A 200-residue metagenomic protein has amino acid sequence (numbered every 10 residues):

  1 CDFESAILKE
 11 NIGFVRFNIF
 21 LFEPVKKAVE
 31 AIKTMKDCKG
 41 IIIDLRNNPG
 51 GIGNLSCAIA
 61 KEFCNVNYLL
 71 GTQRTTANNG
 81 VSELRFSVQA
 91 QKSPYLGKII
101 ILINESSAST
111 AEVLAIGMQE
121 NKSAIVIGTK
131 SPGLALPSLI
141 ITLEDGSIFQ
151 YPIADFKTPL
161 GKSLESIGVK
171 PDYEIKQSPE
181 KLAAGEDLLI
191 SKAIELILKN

Functional and structural regions predicted by a protein language model:
C1-E144, L196-L198: Cleft-lining beta-strand/loop regions that shape enzyme active-site pockets
F17-I19, I153-D155, Q177: Flexible glycine-/small-residue-rich
L143-D145, Q150-D155: Short acidic, Pro/Gly- and aromatic-enriched capping/linker segments at domain boundaries
T158: Short, acidic, Ser/Thr-enriched surface-loop or helix-capping motifs
E165: Acidic-aromatic/histidine active-site loop/patch
G168-E180: A hydrophobic, small-residue-rich beta->alpha segment in the mid-to-C-terminal subdomain of diverse proteins
Q177-N200: Low-complexity, Gly/Ser/Thr/Pro-rich intrinsically disordered linker/tail segments
